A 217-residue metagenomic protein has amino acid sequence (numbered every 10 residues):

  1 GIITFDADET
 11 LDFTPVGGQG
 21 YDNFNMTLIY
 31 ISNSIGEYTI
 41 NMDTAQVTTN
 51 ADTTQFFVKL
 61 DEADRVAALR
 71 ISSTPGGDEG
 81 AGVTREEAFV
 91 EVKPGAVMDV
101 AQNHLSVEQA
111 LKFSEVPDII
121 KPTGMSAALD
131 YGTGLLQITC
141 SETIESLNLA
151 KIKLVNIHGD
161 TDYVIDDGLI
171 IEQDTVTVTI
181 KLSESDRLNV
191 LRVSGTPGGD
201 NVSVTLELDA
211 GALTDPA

Functional and structural regions predicted by a protein language model:
G1-A217: Non-catalytic beta-sheet/beta-sandwich ligand-binding modules that flank or precede catalytic cores
